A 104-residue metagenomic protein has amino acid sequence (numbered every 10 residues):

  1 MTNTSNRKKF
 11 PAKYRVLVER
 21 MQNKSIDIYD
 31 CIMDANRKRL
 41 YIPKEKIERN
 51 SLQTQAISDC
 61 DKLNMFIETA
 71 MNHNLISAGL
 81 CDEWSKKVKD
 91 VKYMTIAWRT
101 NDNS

Functional and structural regions predicted by a protein language model:
M1-S104: Amphipathic alpha-helical assembly/interaction segments
